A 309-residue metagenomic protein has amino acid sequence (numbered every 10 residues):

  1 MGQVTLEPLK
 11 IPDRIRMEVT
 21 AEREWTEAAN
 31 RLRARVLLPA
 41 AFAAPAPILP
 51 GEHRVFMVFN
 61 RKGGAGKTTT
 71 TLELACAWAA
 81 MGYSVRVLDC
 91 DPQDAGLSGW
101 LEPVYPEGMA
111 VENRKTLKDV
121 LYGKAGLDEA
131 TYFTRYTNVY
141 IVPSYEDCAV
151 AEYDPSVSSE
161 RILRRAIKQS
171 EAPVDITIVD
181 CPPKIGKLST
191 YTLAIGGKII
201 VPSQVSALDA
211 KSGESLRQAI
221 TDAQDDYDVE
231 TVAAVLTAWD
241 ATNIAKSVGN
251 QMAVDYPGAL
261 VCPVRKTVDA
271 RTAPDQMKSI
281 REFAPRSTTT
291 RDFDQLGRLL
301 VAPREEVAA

Functional and structural regions predicted by a protein language model:
G2-R61: Extreme N-terminal, non-catalytic leader segments that precede Walker-type/kinase nucleotide-binding cores
T5, M81, R86, E171-C262: Conserved catalytic-core segment of NTP-binding enzymes
P12, A238-N243, G249-R281, F293: Beta-strand-loop-alpha "switch" segments that mediate conformational coupling across diverse proteins
I48-Q93: Walker A/P-loop phosphate-binding motif and the immediately C-terminal alpha-helix
M81-V85, D91-I141: Phosphate-binding loop that captures ATP/GTP phosphates
P92-D94, Y136, D147-A149, S206-A207 (+2 more regions): Conserved nucleotide-binding/hydrolysis micro-motifs of P-loop NTPases
L127-I185: Cytosolic-facing regulatory segments adjacent to core modules
I280-A309: NTP-binding/hydrolysis catalytic cores, primarily Walker-type P-loop NTPases
